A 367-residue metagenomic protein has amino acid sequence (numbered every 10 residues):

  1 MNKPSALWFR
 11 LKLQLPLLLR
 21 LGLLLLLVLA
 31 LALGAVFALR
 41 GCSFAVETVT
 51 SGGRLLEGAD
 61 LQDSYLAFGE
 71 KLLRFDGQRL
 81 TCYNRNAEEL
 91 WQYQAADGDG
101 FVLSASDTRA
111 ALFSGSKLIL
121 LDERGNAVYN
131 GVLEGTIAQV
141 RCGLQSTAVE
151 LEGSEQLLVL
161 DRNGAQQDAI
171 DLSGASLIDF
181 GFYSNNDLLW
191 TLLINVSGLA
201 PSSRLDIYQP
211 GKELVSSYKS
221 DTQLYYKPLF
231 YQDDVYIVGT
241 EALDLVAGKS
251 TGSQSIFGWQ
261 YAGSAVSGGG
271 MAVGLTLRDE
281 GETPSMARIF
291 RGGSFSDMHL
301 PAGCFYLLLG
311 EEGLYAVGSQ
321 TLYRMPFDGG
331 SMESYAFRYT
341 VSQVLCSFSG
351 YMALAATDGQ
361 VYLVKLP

Functional and structural regions predicted by a protein language model:
M1-L19: N-terminal Lys/Arg-rich, disordered targeting/topogenic segments
L19-A38: Hydrophobic membrane-insertion alpha-helices, especially the h-region of bacterial N-terminal signal peptides
G34-E57, G77-Q94, K117-V132, Q156-L172 (+5 more regions): Surface-exposed loop/turn elements that mediate protein-protein interactions on large endomembrane-trafficking
E57-A67, D97-D107, E134-Q145, G174-S184 (+4 more regions): Repeated scaffold domains used in trafficking and secretory/extracellular systems, primarily beta-propellers
Y65-R109, F113, G293: Extracytoplasmic/periplasmic/luminal assembly and interaction segments in envelope/secretory/respiratory proteins
E70-G77, S106-I119, G143-L144, A148-Q156 (+5 more regions): Beta-strand C-termini and the immediately following turn/loop, strongest in propeller blades
F101-P201: Non-cytosolic head/periplasmic domains of membrane-anchored proteins
